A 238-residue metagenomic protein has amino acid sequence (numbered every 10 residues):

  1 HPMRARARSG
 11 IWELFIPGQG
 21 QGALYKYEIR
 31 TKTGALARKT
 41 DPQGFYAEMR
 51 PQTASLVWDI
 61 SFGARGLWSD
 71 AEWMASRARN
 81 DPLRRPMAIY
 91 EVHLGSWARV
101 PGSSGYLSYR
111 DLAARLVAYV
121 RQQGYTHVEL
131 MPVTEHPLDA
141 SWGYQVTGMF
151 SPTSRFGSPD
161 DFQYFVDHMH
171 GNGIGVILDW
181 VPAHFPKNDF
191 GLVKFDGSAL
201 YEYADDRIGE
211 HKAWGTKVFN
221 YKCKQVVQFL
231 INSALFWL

Functional and structural regions predicted by a protein language model:
H1-R4: Beta-strand-rich interaction surfaces with strong enrichment in secreted/lumenal proteins
R6-E91, S96-S104, D111: The feature marks proteins involved in alpha-glucan
E72-R84, H93-L238: Substrate-binding/active-site clefts of carbohydrate-active enzymes
